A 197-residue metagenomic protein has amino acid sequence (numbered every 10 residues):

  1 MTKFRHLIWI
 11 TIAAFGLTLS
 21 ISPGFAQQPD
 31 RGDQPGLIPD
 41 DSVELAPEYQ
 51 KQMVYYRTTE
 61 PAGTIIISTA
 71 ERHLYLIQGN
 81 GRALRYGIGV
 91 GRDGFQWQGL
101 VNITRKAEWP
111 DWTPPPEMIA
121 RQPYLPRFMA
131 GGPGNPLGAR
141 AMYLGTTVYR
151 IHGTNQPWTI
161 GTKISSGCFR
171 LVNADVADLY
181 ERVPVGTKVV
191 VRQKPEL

Functional and structural regions predicted by a protein language model:
T2-L197: N-terminal pre-domains immediately preceding structured catalytic cores
